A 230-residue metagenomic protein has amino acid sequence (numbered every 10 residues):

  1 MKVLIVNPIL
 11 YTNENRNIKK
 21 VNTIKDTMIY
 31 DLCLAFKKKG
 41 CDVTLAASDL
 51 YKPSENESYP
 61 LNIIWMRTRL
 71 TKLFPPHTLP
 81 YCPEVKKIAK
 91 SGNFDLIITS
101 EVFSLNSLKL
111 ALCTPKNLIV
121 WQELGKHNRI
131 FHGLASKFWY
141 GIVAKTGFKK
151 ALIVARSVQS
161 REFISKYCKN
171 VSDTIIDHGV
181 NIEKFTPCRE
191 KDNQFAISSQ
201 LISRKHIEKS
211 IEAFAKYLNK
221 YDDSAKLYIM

Functional and structural regions predicted by a protein language model:
M1-Y51, G92: N-terminal subdomain of nucleotide-sugar transferases
V3-V6, L96-I98, A111-R129, I153-V154: Active-site proximal beta-strand in glycosyltransferases
L4-V6, V154, C188-K216, L227-Y228: Conserved donor-binding/catalytic core segment of Leloir-type glycosyltransferases
T12-R16, T68, I119-T146: Acceptor-binding helix/loop patch of EC 2.4 sugar-transfer enzymes, predominantly nucleotide-sugar-dependent
Y30-L32, L134-V154, E162, Y167: Membrane-proximal helix-turn-helix segments that form the acceptor-binding/catalytic region of lipid-linked
Y51-P76: Conserved nucleotide-sugar phosphate-binding/catalytic loop shared by glycosyltransferases and other
R67-T99, S104-L108, L112, K137-K145: An amphipathic, basic-hydrophobic alpha-helix
Q159, G179, K191: Carbohydrate-associated surface elements
